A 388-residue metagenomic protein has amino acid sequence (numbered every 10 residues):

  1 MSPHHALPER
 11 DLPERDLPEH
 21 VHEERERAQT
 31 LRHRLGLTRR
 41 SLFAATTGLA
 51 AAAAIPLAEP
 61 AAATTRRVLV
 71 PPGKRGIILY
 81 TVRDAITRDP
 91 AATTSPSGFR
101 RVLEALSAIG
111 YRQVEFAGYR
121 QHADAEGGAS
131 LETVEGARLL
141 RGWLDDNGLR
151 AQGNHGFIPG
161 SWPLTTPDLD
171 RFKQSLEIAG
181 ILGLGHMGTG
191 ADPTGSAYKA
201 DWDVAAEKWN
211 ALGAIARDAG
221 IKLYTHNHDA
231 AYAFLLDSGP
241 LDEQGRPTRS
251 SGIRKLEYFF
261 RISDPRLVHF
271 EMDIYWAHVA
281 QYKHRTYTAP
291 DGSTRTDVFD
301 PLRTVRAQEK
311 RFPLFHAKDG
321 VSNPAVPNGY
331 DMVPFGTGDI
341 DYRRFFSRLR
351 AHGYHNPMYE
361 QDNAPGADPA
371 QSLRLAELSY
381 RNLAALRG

Functional and structural regions predicted by a protein language model:
M1-L37: N-terminal secretory signal peptides
E19, G36-S41, A51-R67: N-terminal twin-arginine translocation
L57-Y80, D84-I86: C-terminal segment of N-terminal export signals and the immediately downstream linker at the start of the mature
R66-P71, L103-A108, S130-Q152, R171-G183 (+4 more regions): Acidic (Asp/Glu)-rich catalytic clusters
G73-L79, V114-F116, A151-G156, M187-T189 (+4 more regions): Hydrophobic faces of well-ordered beta-strands that scaffold small-molecule active sites in alpha/beta enzyme cores
D89-L106, T165-E177, D297-T304, Y342: Short, acidic/polar
Y111-W209, R217-K222: Structural motif corresponding to the early beta-alpha repeats
A216-P334: Acidic/histidine-rich catalytic cores of soluble enzymes
